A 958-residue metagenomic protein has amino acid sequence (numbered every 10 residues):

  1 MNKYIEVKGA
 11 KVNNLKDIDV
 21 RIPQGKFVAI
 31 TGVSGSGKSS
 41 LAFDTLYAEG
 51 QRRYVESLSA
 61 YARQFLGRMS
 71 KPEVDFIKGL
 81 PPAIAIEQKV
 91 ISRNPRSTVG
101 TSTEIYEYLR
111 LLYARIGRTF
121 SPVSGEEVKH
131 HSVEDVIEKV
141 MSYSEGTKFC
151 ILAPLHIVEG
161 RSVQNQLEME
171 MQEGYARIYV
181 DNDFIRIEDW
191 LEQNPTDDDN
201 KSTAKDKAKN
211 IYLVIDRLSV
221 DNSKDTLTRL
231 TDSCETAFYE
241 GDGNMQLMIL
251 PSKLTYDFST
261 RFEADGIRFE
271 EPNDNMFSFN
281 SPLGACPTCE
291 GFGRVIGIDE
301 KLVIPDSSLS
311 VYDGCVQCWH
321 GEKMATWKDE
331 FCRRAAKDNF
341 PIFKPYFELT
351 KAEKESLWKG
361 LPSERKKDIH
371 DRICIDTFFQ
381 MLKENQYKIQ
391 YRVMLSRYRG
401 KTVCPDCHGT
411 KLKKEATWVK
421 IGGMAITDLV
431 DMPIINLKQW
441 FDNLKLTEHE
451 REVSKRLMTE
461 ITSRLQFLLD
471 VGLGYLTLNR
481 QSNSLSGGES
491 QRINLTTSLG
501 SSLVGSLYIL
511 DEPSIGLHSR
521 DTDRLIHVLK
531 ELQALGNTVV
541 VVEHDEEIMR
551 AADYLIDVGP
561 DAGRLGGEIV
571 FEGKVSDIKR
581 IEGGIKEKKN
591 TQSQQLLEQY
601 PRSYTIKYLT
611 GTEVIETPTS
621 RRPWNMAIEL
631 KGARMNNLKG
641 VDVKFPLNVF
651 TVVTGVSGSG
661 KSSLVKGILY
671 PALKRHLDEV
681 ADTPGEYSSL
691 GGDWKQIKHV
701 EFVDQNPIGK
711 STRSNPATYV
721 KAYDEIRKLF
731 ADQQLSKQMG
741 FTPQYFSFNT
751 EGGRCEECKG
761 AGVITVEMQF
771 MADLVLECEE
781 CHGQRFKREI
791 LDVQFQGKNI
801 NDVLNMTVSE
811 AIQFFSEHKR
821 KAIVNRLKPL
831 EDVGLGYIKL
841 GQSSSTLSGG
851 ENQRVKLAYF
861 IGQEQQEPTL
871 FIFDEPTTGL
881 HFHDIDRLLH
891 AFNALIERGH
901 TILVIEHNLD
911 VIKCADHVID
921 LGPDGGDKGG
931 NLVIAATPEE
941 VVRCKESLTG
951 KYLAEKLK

Functional and structural regions predicted by a protein language model:
M1-K958: Conserved phosphate-binding elements of NTP-dependent enzyme cores
